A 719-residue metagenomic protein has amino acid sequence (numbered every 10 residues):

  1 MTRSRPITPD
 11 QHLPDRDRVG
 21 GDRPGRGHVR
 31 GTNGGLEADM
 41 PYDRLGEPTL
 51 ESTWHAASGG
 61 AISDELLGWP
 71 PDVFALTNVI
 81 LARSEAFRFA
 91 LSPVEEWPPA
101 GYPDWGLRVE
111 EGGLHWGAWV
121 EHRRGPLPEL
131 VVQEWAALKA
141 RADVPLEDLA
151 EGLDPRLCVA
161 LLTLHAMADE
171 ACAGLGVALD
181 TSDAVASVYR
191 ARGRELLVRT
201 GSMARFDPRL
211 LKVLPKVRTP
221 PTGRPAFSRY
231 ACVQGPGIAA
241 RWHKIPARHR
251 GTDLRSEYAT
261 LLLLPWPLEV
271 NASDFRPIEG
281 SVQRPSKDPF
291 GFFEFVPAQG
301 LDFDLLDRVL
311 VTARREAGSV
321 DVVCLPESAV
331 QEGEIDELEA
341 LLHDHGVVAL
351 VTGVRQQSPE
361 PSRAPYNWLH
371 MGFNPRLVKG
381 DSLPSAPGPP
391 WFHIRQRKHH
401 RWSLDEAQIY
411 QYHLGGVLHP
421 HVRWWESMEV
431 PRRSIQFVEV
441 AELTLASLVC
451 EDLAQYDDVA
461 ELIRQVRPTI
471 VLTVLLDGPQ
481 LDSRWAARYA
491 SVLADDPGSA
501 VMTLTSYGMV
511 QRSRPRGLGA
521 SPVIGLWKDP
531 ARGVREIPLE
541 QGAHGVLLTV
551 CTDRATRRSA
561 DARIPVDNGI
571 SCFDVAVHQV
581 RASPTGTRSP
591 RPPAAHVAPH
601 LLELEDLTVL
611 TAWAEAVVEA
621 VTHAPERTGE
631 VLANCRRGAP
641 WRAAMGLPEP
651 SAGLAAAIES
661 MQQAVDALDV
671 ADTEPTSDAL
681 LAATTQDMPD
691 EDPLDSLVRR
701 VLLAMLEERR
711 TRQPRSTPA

Functional and structural regions predicted by a protein language model:
R44-H165, L175, D321, G333-T352 (+3 more regions): CN hydrolase (nitrilase-like) catalytic-core segments centered on the catalytic cysteine and neighboring Lys/Glu
E65, P93, P98-W105, E110-H115 (+2 more regions): Long, compositionally biased intrinsically disordered regions
P98-P267, D274-R276, G280-P285, P326: Long, charge-dense tracts
A231-L254, A364-V466: Active-site catalytic loop in hydrolytic enzyme cores
Y258-S273, I278-E294, R395-R397, T444-D452 (+1 more regions): Active-site-proximal beta-strand elements of phosphoester/diester hydrolases
L268, S362-Q396, S499, R512-H544: Short, glycine-anchored, charge-dense loop/turn motifs used at functional sites
F295-L306, S447: Phosphate/oxyanion-binding active-site loops and adjacent basic polyanion-contact surfaces
L301-R397, D477, A486-S491, D495 (+1 more regions): Cys-nucleophile CN-hydrolase/nitrilase-fold catalytic domain and related Cys-dependent amidase chemistry that acts on
